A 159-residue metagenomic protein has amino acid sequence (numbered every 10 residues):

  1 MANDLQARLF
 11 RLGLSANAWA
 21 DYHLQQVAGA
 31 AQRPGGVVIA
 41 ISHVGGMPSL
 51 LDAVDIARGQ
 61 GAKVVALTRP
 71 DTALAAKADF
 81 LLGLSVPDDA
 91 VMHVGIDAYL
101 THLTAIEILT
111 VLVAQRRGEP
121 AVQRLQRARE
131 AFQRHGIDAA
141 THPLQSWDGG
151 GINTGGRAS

Functional and structural regions predicted by a protein language model:
M1-T104, I108-Q115: Glycine-rich phosphate-binding loops that contact phosphosugars or nucleotide phosphates
R69, A158-S159: Structured catalytic/translocation cores of nucleotide/phosphate-coupled proteins
R116-A158: Internal, active-site/partner-interface "lid" segment
